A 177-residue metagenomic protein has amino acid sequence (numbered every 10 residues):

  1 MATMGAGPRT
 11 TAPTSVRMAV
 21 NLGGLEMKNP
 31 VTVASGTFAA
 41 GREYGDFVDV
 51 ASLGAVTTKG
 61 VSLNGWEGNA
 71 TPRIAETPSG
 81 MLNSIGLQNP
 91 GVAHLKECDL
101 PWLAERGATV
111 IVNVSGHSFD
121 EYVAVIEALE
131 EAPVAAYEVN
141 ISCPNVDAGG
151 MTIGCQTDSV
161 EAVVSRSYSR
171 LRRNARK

Functional and structural regions predicted by a protein language model:
M1-T109, S115-G116: N-terminal capping/small domains of soluble enzymes
D46, T71, E105, H117-K177: Alpha/beta enzyme core
